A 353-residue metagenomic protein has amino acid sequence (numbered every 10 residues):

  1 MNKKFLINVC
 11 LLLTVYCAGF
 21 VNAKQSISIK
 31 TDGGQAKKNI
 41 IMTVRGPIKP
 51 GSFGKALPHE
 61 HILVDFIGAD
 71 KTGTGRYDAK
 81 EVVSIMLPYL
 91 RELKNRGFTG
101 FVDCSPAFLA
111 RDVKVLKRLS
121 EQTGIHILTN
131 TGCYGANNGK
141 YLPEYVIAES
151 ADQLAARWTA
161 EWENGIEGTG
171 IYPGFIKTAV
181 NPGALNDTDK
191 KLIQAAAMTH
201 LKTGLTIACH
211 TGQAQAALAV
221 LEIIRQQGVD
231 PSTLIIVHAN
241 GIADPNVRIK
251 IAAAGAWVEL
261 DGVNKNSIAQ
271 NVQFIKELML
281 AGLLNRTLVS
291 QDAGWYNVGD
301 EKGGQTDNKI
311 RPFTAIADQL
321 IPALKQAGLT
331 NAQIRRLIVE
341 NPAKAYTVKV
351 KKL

Functional and structural regions predicted by a protein language model:
N2-L6, C17, N39-R45, T314-L353: Mid-to-C-terminal alpha-helical segments outside catalytic/metal-binding sites
G54-P58, K71-H126, D152-I171: Alpha-helical scaffold segments that flank or form the walls of functional sites
H59, F101, H200, V258 (+3 more regions): Divalent metal-coordination and catalytic microenvironments
F66-D70, V113, G139, A216-I223 (+4 more regions): Histidine/acidic-residue-rich catalytic or RNA/ligand-binding cores of hydrolases and nuclease-related proteins
A107, A239, L260-E277: Active-site glycine- and acidic-residue-rich loops that bind and position anionic ligands or nucleotide-like cofactors
R118-E121, H126-L128, G132-L201, W257 (+1 more regions): Active-site gating/metal-coordination segments in enzymes
G165-A243: Divalent metal-binding pocket/active-site signature
A208, D261-G262, L283-D307, I334: Short acidic/histidine-rich active-site segments
